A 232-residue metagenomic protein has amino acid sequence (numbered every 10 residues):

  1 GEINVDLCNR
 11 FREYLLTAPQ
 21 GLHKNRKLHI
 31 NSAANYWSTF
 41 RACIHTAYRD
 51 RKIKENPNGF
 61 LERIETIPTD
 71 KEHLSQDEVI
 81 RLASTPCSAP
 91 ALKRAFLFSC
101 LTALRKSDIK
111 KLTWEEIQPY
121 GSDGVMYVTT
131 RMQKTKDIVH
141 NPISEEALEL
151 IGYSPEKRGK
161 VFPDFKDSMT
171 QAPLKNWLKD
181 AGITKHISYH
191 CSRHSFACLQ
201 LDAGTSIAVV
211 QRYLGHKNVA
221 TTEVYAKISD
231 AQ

Functional and structural regions predicted by a protein language model:
G1-H45, R49, F165-S168, H186-S188: N-terminal core-binding DNA-recognition domain of tyrosine site-specific recombinases/integrases
E2-V5, T17, R63, Q76 (+4 more regions): Phosphate-coordinating loops and pocket residues in cytosolic domains that bind phosphorylated ligands
V5, Y36, V79, A91-K93 (+3 more regions): Short, leucine-enriched amphipathic alpha-helices that occur as contiguous helical runs
L22-N25, I64-H73, T85-C87, S107 (+1 more regions): Basic, Lys/Arg-rich DNA-contacting stretches centered on the C-terminal catalytic core of tyrosine recombinase systems
R26-I30, A34-Y36, R49, I53-K106 (+2 more regions): Basic, Lys/Arg- and aromatic-enriched nucleic-acid-binding interface segment
R49, L97, L101, S107-D108 (+3 more regions): C-terminal catalytic core of tyrosine-transesterase DNA break-rejoin enzymes
H73, M132-K136, D167, L214-Q232: Catalytic-site neighborhood detector that most strongly recognizes the C-terminal catalytic loop/helix of tyrosine
P142-T184: Active-site/catalytic core of tyrosine-dependent DNA strand-transfer enzymes
